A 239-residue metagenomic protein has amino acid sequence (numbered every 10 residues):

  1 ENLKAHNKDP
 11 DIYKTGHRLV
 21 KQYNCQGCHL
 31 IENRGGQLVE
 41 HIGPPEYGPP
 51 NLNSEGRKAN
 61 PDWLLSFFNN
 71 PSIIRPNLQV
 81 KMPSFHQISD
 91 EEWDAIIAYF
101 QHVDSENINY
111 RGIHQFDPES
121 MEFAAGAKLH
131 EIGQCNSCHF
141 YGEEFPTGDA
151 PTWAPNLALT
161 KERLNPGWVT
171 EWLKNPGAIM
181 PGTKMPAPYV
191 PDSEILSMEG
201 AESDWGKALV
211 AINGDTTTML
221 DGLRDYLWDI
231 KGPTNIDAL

Functional and structural regions predicted by a protein language model:
E1-A5, Q22, Q26, E32 (+2 more regions): Extracytoplasmic electron-transfer domains, predominantly the class I c-type cytochrome c fold
E1-K21, D104-E131, P233-L239: Electrostatic cytochrome c docking/interface patches
G27, S137-C138: Short, cysteine/histidine-rich loop/knuckle motifs that typically chelate Zn2+
I31, Y141-G142: Cys/His-rich metal-chelating microdomains
W228-G232: Transmembrane alpha-helical segments in integral membrane proteins
